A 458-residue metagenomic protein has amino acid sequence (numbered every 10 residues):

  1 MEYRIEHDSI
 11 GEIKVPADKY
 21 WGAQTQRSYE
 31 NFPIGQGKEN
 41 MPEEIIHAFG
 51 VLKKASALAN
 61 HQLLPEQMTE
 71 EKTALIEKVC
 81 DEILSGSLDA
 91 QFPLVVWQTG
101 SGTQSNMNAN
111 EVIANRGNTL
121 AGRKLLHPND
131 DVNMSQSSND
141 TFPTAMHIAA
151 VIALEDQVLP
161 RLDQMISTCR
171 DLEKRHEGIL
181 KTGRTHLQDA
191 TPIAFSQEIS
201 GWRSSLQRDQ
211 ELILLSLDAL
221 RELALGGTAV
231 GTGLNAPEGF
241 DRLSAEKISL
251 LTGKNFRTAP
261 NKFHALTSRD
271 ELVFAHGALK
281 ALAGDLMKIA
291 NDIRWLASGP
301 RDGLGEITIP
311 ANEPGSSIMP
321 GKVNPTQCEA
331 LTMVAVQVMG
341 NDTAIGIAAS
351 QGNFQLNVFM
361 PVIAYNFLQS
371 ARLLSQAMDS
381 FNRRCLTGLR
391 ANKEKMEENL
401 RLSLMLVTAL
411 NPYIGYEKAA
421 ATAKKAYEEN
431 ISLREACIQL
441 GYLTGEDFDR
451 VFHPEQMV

Functional and structural regions predicted by a protein language model:
M1-V458: Conserved, well-structured ligand/cofactor-binding cores
